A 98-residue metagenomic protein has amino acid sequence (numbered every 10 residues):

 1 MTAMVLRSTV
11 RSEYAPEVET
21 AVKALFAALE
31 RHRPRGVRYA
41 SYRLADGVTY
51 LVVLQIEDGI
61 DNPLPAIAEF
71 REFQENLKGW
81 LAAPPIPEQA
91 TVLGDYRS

Functional and structural regions predicted by a protein language model:
M1-T9, L51-V53: Active-site-flanking beta-strand signature of metal-NTP-handling nucleotidyl enzymes and homologous cyclase-like
A3, R38-Y39: Short hydrophobic/aromatic beta-strand element in the GNAT-like acyltransferase core that lines or flanks the acyl-donor
T9-T20: Short, surface-exposed ligand-recognition loops at beta-strand->loop->(often short) alpha-helix junctions that present
T20-L29: Short amphipathic alpha-helix segments
A28-V37, L54-E88: An amphipathic, aromatic/His-enriched active-site/gating alpha helix that lines ligand/cofactor pockets
Y42-L44: Short beta-strand micro-motifs enriched in acidic
D46-T49: A short, glycine/Asx- and small/polar-enriched loop/turn that sits immediately N-terminal to a beta-strand
T91-S98: Short, low-order "capping/linker" segments at domain edges
